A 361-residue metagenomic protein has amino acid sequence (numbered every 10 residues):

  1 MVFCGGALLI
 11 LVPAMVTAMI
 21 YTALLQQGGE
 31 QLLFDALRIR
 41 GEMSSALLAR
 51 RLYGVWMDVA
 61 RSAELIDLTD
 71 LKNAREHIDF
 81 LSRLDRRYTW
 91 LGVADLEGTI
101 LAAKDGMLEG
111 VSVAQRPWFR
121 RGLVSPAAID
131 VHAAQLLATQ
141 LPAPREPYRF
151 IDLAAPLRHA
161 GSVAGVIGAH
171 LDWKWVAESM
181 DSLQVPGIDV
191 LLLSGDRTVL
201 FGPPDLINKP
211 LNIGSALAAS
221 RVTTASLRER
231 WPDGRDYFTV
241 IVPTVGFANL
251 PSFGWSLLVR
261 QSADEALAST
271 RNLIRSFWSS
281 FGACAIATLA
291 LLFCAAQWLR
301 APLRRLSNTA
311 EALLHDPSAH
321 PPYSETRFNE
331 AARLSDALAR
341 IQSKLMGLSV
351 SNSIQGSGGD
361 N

Functional and structural regions predicted by a protein language model:
M1-Q27, S279-I286: Extreme N-terminal signal-anchor transmembrane helix of membrane signaling/transducer proteins, especially in bacteria
D35-A36, R40, R50-I129: Extracytoplasmic/periplasmic sensory segments of membrane signal-transduction proteins
M57, S82-I100, A127, M180-L200 (+2 more regions): Short N-terminal helix-loop-first-beta-strand/juxtamembrane motif that initiates sensory/input modules
K72-R87, R116-P117, S162, V166-S220: Solvent-exposed, extracytoplasmic
I100-L171: Extracytoplasmic/periplasmic ligand-binding sensor regions of membrane-associated signaling proteins
E146-Q184, F201, V240, G254-D264: Conserved beta-strands of PAS-like sensory domains
I213-R275: Extracellular/periplasmic juxtamembrane segments that couple receptor/chemosensory ectodomains to their
W298-L313, H320-S349: HAMP signal relay modules and closely related sensory coiled-coil linkers that couple transmembrane inputs to cytosolic
